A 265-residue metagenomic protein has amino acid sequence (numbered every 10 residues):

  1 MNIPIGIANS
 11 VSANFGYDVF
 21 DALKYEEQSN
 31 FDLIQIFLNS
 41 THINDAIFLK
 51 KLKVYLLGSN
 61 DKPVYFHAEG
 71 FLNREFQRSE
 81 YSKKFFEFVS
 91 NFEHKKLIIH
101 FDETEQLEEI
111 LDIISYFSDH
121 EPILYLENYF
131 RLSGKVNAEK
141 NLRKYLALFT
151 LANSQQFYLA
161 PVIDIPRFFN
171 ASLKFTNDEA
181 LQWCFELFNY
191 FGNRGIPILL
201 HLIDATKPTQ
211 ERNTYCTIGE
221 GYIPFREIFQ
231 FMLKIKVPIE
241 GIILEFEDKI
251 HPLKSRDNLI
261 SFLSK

Functional and structural regions predicted by a protein language model:
M1-V11, F15-N30, N60, E75-K95 (+2 more regions): Histidine-acidic metal/acid-base catalytic patches
I34-I36, V64, L97, L124 (+2 more regions): Hydrophobic residues within beta-strands of alpha/beta enzymes
I34-L56: Glycine-rich, proline-tolerant flexible connector loops at the mouths of alpha/beta enzymes
L38-T41, F101, D204, F246: Residues that line or immediately flank small-molecule/substrate-binding pockets and catalytic motifs
N39, F71, K96-E105, L126-E139 (+2 more regions): Surface-exposed cleft-lining segments at the edges of enzyme active sites
L57-E69: Short, structured active-site "lid" loops
A68-F76: A short, charged, and often flexible helix/loop element on the N-terminal side of the glycosyltransferase catalytic
E105-S154: Hydrophobic, well-structured mid-protein blocks that either form specific transmembrane helices
